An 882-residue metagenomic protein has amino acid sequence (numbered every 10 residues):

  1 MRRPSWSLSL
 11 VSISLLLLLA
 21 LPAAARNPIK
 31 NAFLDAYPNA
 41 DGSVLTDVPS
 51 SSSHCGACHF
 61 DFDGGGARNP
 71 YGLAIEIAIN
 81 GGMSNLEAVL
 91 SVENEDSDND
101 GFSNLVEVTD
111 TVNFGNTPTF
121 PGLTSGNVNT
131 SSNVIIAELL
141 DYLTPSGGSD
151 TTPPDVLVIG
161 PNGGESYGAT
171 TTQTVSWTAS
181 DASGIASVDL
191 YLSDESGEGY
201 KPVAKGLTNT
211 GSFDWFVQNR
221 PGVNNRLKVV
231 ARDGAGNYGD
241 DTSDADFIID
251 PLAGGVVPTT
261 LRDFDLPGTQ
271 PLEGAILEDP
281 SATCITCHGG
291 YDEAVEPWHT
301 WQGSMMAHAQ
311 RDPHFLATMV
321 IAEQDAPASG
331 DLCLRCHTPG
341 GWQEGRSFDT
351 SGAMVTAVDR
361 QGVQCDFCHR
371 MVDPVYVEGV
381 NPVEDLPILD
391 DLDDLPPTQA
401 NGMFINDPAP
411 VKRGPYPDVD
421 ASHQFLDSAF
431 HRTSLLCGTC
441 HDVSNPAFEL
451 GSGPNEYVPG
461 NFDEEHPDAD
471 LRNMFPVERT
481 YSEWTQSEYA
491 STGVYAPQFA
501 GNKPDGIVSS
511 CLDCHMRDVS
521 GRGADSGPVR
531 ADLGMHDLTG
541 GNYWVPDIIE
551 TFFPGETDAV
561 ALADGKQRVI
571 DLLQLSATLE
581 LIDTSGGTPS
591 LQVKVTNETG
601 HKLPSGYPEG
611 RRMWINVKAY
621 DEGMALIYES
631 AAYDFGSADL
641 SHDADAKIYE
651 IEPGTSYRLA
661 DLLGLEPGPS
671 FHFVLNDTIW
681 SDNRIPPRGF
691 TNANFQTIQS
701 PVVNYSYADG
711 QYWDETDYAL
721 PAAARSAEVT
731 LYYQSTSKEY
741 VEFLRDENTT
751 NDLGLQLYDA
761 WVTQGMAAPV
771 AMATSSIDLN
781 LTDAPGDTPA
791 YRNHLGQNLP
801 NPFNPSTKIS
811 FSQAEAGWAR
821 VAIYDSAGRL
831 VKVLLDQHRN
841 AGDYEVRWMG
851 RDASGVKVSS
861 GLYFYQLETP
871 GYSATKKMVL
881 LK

Functional and structural regions predicted by a protein language model:
D63-G64, A88, V92, E107-G148: Proline-centered structural pivot motif
S97-L105, T109: Glycine-aliphatic tripeptides that mark coil-to-beta-strand junctions in extracellular and membrane proteins
N133-V134, G254-P267, A294-M319, T350-F695 (+4 more regions): Primarily the internal scaffold of c-type cytochrome electron-transfer domains, especially repeated/multiheme c-type
T151-G160, Y791-G796: Proline-enriched interdomain boundary motifs that mark the N-terminal boundary and often initiate the first structured
G164-T171, D583-G587, P800-P805: Short, solvent-exposed loop/linker segments at the N-terminal edge of repeated beta-sheet extracellular domains
V175-G184, D233, N597, Q813-E815 (+1 more regions): Extracellular acidic, Ser/Thr/Pro-rich low-complexity tracts
T782-L799, F803-Y824, V833, W848: Glycine-centered coil/turn sites that cap beta-strands in beta-rich domains
V833, Q837, A841, R847 (+1 more regions): C-terminal tail/sorting-segment detector
